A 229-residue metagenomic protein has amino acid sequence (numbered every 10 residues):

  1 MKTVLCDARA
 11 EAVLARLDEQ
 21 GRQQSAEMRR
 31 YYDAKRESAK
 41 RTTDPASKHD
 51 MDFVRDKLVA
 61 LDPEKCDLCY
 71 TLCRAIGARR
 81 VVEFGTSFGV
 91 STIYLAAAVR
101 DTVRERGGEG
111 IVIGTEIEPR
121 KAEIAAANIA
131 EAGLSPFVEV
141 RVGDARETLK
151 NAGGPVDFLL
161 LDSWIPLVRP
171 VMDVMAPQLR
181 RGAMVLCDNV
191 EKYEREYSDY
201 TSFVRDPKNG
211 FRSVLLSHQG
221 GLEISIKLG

Functional and structural regions predicted by a protein language model:
M1-F158, I165-L186, E191-G229: A short alpha-helical cap/connector motif
